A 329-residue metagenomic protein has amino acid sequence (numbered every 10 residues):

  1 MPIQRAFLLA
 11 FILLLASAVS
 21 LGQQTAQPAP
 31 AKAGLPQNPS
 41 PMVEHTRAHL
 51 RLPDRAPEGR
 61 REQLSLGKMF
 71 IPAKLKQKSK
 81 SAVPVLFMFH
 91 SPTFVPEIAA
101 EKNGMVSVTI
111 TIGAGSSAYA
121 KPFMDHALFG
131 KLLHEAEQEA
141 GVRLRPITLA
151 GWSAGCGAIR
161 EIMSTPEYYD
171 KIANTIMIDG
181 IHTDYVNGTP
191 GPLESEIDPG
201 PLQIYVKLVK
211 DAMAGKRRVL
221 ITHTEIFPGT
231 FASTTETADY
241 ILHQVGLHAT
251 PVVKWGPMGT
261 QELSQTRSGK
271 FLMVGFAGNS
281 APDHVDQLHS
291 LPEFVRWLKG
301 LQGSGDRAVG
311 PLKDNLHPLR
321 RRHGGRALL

Functional and structural regions predicted by a protein language model:
M1-L8: Bacterial N-terminal signal peptides that target proteins for export
L9-A18: Bacterial N-terminal signal peptides
Q23-V83, Q302-D306, G310-L329: A domain-start/cap signature at the N-terminus of enzymes
K80-A140, F271: Active-site machinery of serine-nucleophile hydrolases
V85-F89, V106-T111, P146-G151, N174-D179 (+2 more regions): Structural recognition of the beta-strand scaffold that forms the well-ordered cores of secreted hydrolase catalytic
S91-V95, I112-S117, S153-G157, G180-Y185 (+2 more regions): Solvent-exposed loop/turn segments at secondary-structure junctions within structured extracellular/periplasmic domains
P146-G200: Primarily recognizes the serine-hydrolase "nucleophile elbow" in alpha/beta-hydrolase and SGNH/GDSL folds
I176-H284: The feature captures the conserved acid-bearing segment of alpha/beta-hydrolase catalytic domains
